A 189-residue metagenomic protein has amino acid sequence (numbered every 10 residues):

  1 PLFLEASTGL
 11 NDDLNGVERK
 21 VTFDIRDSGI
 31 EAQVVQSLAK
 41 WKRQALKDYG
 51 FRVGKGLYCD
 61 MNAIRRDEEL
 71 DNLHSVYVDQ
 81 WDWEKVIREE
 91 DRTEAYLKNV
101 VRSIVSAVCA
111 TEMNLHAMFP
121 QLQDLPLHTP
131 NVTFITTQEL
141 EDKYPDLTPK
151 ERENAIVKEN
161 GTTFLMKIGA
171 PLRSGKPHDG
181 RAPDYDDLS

Functional and structural regions predicted by a protein language model:
P1-S189: Structured aminoacyl-transfer and RNA-binding surfaces used for tRNA recognition/handling in the translation apparatus
